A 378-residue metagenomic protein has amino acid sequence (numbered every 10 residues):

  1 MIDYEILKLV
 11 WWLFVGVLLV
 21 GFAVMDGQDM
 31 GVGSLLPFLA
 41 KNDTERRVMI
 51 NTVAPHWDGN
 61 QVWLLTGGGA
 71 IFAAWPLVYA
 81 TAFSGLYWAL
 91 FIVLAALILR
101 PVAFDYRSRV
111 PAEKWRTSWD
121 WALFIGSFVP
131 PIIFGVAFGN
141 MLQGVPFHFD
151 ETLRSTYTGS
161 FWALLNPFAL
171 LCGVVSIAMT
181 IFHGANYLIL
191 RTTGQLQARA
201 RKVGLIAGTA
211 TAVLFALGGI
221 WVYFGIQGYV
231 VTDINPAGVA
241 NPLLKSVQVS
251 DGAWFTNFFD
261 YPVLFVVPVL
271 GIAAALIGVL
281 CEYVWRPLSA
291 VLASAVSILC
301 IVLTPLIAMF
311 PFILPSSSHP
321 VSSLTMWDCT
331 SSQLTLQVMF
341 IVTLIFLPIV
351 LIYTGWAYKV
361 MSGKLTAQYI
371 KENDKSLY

Functional and structural regions predicted by a protein language model:
M1-G59, L65-G69: N-terminal signal-anchor module of multipass membrane proteins
M1-V15, F72-Y87, L142-L153, T158-P167: Helix-coil boundary and interhelical linker segments in multi-pass alpha-helical membrane proteins
W11-F22, S84-A96, F124-V129, A163-I177 (+1 more regions): Alpha-helical transmembrane segments
L36-M49, A74-T81, P101-W121, L188-A200 (+2 more regions): Membrane-interfacial helix termini and the short, flexible loops that connect transmembrane helices in multi-pass
H56-V129, G144-H148, D233-P236, F259: Membrane-interface helix-loop-helix modules in multi-pass inner-membrane proteins
R109-E282: Long, contiguous internal "core" modules enriched in hydrophobic/ aromatic residues
V230-N241, I301-S322: Juxtamembrane non-transmembrane "cap" segments at the membrane-aqueous interface of multi-pass membrane proteins
K245-S250, S316-L336: Short, membrane-exposed interhelical loops at transmembrane-helix boundaries
